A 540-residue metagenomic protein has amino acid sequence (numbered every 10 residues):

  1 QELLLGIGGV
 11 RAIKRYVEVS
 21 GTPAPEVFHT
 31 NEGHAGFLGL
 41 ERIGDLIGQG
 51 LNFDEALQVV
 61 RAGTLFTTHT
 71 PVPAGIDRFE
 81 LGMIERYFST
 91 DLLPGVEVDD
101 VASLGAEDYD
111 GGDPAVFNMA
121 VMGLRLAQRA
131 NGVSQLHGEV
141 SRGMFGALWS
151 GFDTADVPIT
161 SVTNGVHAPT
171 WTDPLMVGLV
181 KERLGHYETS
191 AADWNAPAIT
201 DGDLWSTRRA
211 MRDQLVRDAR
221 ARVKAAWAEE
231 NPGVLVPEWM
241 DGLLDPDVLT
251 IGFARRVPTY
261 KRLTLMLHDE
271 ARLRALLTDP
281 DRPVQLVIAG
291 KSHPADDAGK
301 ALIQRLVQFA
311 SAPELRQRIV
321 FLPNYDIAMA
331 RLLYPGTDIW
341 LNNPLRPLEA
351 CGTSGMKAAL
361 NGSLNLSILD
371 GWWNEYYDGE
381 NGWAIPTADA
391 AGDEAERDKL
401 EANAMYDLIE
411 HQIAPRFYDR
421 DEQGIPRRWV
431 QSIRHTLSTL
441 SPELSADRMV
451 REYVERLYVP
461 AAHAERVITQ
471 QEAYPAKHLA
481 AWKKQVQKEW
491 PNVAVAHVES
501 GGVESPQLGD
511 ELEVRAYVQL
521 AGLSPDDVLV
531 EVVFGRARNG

Functional and structural regions predicted by a protein language model:
Q1-G540: Catalytic cores of carbohydrate-active enzymes across secretory and cytosolic contexts
